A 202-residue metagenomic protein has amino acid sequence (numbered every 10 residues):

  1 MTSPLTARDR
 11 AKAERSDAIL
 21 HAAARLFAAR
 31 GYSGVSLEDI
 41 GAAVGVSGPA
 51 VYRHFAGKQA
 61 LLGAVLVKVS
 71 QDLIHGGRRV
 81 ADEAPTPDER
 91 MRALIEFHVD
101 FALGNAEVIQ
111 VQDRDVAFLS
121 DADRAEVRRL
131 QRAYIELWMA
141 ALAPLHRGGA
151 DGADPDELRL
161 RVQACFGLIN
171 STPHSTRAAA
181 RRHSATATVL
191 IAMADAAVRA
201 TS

Functional and structural regions predicted by a protein language model:
M1-E14, R25, G149-G152, S202: N-terminal intrinsically disordered/low-complexity leader segments
K12, L66, S70, M91 (+1 more regions): Amphipathic, non-transmembrane alpha-helical scaffold segments
E14-A18, A22-A60, A64: Helix-turn-helix
I19-F27, H98, I169, A194: Short hydrophobic clusters on alpha-helical segments that form packing/core surfaces in small helical domains
V65-R92: Amphipathic alpha-helical linker/stalk segments
I74, R92, E96, R132-M139 (+5 more regions): An amphipathic alpha-helix signature
E89-D113, V162, F166: Helical hydrophobic small-molecule/effector-binding pocket
I109-D113, A117, R124-R128, L145-A194 (+1 more regions): Hydrophobic/aromatic-rich alpha-helical bundle segments in the mid-to-C-terminal region
